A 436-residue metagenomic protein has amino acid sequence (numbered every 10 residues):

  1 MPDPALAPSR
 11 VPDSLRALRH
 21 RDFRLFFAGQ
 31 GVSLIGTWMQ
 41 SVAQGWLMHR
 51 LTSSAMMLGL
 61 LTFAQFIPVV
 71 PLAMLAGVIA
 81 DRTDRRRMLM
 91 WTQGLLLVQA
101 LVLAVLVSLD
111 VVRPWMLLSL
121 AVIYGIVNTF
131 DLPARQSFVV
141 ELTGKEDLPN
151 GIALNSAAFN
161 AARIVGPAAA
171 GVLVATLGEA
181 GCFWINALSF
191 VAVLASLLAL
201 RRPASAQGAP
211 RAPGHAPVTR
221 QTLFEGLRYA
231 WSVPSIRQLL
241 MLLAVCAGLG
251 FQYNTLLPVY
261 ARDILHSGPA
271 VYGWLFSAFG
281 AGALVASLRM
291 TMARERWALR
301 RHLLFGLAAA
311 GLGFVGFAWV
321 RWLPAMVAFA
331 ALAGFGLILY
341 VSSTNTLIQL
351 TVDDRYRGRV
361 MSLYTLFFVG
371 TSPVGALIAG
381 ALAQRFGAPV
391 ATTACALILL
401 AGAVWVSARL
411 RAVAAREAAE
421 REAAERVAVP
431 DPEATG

Functional and structural regions predicted by a protein language model:
M1-G436: Alpha-helical transmembrane-bundle signature of multi-pass membrane transport and export proteins
